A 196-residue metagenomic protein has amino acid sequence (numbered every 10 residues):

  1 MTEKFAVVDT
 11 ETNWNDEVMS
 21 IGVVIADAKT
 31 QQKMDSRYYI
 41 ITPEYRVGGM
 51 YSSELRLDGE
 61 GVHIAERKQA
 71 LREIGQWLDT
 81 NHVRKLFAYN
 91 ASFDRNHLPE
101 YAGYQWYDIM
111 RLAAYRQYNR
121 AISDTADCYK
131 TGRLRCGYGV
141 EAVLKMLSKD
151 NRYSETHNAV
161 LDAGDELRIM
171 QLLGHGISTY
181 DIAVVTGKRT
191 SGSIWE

Functional and structural regions predicted by a protein language model:
T2-E100, L134, V140-M146: Conserved non-catalytic scaffold segment of RNase H-like nuclease domains
I41-P43, I109-R111, K149: Active-site donor-binding loop signature of nucleotide-sugar glycosyltransferases
D58, Y104, D150-N151: Short coil/loop linkers at secondary-structure junctions
K85-A91, H97, C128-E196: Acidic, Mg2+-coordinating catalytic module of metal-dependent nucleases/exonucleases that use a two-metal-ion mechanism
S92-A114: Substrate-recognition/cap helix-loop segment adjacent to the acidic, metal-dependent catalytic center of Asp-based
I109-L134: Short alpha-helix plus adjacent loop in nuclease-associated cores
